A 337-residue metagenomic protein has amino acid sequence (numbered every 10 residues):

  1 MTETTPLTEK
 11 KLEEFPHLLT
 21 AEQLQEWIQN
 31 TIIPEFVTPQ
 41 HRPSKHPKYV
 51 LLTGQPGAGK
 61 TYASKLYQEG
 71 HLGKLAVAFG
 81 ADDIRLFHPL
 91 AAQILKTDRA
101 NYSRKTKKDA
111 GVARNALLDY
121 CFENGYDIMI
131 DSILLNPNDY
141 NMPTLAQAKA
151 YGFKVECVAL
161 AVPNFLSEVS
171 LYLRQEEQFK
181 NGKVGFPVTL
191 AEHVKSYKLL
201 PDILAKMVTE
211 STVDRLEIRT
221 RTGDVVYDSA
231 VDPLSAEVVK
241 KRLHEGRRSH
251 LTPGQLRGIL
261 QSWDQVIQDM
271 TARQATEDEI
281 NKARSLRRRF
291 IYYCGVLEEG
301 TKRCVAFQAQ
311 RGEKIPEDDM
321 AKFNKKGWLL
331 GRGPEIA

Functional and structural regions predicted by a protein language model:
M1-K45, V208-A337: C-terminal accessory extensions appended to soluble enzyme cores
M1-T2, L134-T212: Replace "adjacent to P-loop NTPase cores in ATP/GTP-dependent enzymes" with "adjacent to NTP-binding cores
V50-L51: Short hydrophobic/aromatic beta-strand immediately N-terminal to the Walker A/P-loop
Q55-P56: The conserved Walker
K60: Conserved lysine of the Walker
A63: Hydrophobic positions on the alpha1 helix immediately C-terminal to the Walker A/P-loop
G73-L145: Conserved nucleotide-sensing/catalytic segment adjacent to the nucleotide-binding pocket in NTP-handling enzymes
L86-H88, N164-Y172, V225-D228: Switch/connector loops and helix/strand junctions flanking conserved nucleotide-binding motifs in nucleotide-processing
